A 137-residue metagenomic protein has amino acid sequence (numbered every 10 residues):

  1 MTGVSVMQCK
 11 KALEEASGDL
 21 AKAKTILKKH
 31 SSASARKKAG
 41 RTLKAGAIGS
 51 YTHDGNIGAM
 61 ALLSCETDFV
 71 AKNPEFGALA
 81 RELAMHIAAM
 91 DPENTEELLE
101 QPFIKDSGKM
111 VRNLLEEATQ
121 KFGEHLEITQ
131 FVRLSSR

Functional and structural regions predicted by a protein language model:
M1-R137: N-terminal assembly/interaction segments in proteins that build large macromolecular machines
